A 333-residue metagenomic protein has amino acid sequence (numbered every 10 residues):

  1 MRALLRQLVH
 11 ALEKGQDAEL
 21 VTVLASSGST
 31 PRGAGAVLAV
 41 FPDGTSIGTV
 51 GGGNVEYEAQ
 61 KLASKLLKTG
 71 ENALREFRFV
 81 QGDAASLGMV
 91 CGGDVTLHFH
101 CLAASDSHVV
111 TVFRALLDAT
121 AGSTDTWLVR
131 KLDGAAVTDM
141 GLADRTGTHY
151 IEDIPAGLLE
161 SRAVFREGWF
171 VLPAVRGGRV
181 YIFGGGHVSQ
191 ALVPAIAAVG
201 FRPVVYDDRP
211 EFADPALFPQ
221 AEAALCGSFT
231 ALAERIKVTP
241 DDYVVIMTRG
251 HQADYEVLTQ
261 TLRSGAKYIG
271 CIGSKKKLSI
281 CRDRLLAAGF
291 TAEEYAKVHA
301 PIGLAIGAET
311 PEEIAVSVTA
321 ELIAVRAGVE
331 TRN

Functional and structural regions predicted by a protein language model:
M1-D208, F212, A216-L225, T239-Y243 (+2 more regions): Segments forming oxygen-rich coordination pockets for charged ligands
G48, G52, I246-G250, G270 (+2 more regions): Glycine- and other small-residue-rich loops at beta-strand/loop junctions that grip anionic moieties
T138, Q252-Y255, T259: Cytosolic regulatory regions of ion transport systems
G178, F183, M247-T248, C271-I272 (+1 more regions): Thr-Gly-centered strand-to-loop micro-motif
Y206, Y243, T248-G250, T259-R284: ADP-ribose/adenylate-binding Rossmann-like module
P210-F212, A231-L232, A253: Short acidic loop-to-helix transition motifs that present clustered carboxylates
T230-P240: Short amphipathic alpha-helix with an adjacent loop that forms part of the alpha/beta core around
A266-K267, I272-N333: Adenosine-phosphate binding glycine-rich loop
